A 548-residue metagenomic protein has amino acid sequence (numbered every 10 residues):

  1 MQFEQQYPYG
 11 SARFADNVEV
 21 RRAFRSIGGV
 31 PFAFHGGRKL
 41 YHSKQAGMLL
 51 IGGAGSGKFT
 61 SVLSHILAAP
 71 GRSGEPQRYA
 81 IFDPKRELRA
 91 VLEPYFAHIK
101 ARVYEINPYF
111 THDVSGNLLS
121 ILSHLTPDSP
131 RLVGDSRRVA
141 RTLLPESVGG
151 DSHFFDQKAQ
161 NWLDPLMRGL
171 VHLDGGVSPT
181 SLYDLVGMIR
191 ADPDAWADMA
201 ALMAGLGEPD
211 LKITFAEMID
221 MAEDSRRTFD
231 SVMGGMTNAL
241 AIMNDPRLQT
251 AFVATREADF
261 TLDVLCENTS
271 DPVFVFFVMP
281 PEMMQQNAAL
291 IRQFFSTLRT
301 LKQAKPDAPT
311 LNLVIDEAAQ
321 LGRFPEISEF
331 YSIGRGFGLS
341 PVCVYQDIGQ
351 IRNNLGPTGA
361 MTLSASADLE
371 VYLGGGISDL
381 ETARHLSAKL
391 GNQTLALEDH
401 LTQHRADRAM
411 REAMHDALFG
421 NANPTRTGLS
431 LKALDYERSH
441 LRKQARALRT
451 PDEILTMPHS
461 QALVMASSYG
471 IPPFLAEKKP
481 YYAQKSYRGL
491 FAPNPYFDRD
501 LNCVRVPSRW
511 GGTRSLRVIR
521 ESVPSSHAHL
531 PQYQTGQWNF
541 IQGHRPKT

Functional and structural regions predicted by a protein language model:
M1-Q2: Long, basic/Gly/Ser/Thr-rich N-terminal segments that mediate initial subcellular attachment or targeting
P8-G37: N-terminal pre-Walker A segment at the start of P-loop NTPase domains
I27, F32-L339, N354-L355, A365 (+3 more regions): P-loop NTPase motor domains
Y331-I333, F337-L463, S468: Conserved ATP-driven motor cores of ASCE-family P-loop NTPases powering translocation/secretion/packaging/pilus
